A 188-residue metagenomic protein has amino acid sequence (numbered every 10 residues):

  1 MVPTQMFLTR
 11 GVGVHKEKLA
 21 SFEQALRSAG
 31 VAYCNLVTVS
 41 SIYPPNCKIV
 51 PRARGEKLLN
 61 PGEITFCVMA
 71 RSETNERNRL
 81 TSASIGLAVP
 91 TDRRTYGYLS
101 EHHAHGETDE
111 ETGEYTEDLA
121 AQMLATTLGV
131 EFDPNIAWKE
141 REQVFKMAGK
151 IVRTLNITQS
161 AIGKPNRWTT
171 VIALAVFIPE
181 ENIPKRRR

Functional and structural regions predicted by a protein language model:
M1-R188: Helix-coil modules at protein/domain termini and other flexible surface or pore-lining loops, especially C-terminal
